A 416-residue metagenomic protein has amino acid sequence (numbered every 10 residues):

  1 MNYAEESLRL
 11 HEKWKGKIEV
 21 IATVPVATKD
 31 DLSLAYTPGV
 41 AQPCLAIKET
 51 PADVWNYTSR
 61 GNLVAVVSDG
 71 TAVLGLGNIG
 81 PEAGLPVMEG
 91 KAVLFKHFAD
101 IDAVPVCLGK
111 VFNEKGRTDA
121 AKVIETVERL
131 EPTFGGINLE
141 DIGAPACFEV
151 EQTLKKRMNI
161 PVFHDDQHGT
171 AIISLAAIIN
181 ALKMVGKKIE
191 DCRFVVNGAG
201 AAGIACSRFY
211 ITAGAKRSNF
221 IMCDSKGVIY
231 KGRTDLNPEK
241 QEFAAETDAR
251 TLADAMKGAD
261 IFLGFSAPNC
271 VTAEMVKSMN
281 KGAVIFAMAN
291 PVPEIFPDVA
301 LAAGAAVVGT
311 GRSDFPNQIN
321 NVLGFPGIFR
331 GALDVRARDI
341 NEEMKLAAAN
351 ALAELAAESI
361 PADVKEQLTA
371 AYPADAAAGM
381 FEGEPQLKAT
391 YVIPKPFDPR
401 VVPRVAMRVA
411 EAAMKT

Functional and structural regions predicted by a protein language model:
M1-V162, A406-R408, A412-K415: N-terminal ligand-binding/catalytic initiation module
T37, A41, A52, V93-I101 (+15 more regions): Generic secondary-structure signature for well-ordered alpha-helical cores
D69-T71, I79, L108-V111, D141-A144 (+5 more regions): Short, ordered loop/turn segments at secondary-structure junctions
L74, P81-A99, M158, H164 (+1 more regions): Glycine-rich phosphate/diphosphate-binding loop of Rossmann-like nucleotide-binding domains
P105, N138-D141, V162-D165, V196 (+4 more regions): General beta-strand structural signal in soluble alpha/beta enzymes
C107, D165-D166, V185, A287-A413: Adenosine-phosphate binding glycine-rich loop
Q241-V307, R312-D314: Rossmann-like adenosine-cofactor binding region
